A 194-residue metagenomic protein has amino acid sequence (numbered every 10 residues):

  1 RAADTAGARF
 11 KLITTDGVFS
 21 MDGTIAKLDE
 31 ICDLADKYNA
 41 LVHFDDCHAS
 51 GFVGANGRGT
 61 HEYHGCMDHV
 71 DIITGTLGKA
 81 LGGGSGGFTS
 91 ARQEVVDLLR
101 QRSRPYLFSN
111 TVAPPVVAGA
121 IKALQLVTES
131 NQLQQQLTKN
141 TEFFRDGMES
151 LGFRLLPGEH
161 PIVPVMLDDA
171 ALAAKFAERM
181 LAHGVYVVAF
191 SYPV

Functional and structural regions predicted by a protein language model:
R1-F44: Active-site phosphate-binding strand-loop segment of PLP-dependent enzymes
G17-D22, A49-F52, Y106-L107, P164-V165 (+1 more regions): Short, small-residue-enriched loops and turns at beta-alpha junctions that line or gate enzyme active sites
S20, H48, I121-Q125, R145 (+1 more regions): A short beta-alpha structural unit
N56, E62-L98: Active-site PLP attachment segment
L81-M148, F153-L156: PLP-dependent aminotransferase class I/II
Q135-R145, E149-H183: Conserved PLP-binding catalytic core of the aspartate aminotransferase-like
A182-V194: Conserved PLP cofactor-binding pocket of PLP-dependent enzymes
